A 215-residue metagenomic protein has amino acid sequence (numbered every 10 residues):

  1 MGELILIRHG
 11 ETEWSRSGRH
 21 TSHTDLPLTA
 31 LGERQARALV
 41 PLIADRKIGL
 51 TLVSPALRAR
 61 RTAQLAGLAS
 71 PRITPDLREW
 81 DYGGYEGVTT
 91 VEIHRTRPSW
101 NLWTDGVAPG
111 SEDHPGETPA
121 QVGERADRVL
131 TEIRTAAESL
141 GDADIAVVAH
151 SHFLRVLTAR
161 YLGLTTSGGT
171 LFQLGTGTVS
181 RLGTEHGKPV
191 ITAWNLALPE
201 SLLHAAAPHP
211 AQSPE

Functional and structural regions predicted by a protein language model:
M1-G2, D81-E92, S139-A143, A159-E215: Acidic, low-complexity terminal tails and accessory targeting/binding regions of phosphate-metabolizing enzymes
E3-I7, L52, L140-A149: Beta-strand elements within well-structured catalytic alpha/beta cores of enzymes that handle phosphate/sulfate esters
R8-R61, E112-D127: Loop-to-helix element that buttresses phosphate recognition and phosphoryl-transfer chemistry
T12, F153-L154: Short active-site segment of divalent metal-dependent hydrolases/proteases that encodes the spacing between
A38-N101: Phosphate-coordination/substrate-recognition cap region in phosphate-metabolizing enzymes
A44-K47, I133-A143: Glycine-rich phosphate-binding loop signature in dinucleotide/nucleotide-binding domains
L65, V156, R160: Active-site signature of alpha/beta-hydrolase-fold catalytic machinery across serine- and Asp/Cys-nucleophile hydrolases
W100-A137: Internal catalytic-core helix/loop-beta-alpha segment that presents or stabilizes conserved functional determinants
